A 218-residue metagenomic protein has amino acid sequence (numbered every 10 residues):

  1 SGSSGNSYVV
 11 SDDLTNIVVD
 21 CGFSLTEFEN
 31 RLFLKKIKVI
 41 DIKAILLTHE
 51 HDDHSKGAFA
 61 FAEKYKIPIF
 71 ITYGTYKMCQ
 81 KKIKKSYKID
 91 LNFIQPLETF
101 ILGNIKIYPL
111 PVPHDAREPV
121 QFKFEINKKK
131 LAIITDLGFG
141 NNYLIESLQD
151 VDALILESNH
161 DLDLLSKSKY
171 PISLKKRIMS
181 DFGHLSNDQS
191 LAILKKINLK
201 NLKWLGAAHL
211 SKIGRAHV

Functional and structural regions predicted by a protein language model:
S1-K35, P119-T135, A153: Conserved beta-strand hairpin/beta-sheet module of binuclear metal-dependent hydrolase folds, prominently
G2-S7, T48-K56, P109: Structured catalytic core of nucleotide-sugar glycosyltransferases
T15, Y65-P68, L199-W204: A short helix->loop->beta-strand "cap" motif at the edges of active sites that frequently abuts
V19-G22, I42-E50, F70-Y73, A132-D136 (+2 more regions): Active-site neighborhood of phospho(di)ester-bond hydrolases with catalytic His/Asp-centered motifs
L25-T72: Active-site metal-binding motif and surrounding structural segment of the metallo-beta-lactamase
Y73-Q121, E125-K128: Metallo-beta-lactamase
N104-P109, P113-H114, I126-L131, L137-F139 (+1 more regions): Conserved catalytic scaffold of divalent metal-dependent phosphoesterases
N142-H217: Cap/insert and terminal regions of metallo-dependent hydrolase folds
